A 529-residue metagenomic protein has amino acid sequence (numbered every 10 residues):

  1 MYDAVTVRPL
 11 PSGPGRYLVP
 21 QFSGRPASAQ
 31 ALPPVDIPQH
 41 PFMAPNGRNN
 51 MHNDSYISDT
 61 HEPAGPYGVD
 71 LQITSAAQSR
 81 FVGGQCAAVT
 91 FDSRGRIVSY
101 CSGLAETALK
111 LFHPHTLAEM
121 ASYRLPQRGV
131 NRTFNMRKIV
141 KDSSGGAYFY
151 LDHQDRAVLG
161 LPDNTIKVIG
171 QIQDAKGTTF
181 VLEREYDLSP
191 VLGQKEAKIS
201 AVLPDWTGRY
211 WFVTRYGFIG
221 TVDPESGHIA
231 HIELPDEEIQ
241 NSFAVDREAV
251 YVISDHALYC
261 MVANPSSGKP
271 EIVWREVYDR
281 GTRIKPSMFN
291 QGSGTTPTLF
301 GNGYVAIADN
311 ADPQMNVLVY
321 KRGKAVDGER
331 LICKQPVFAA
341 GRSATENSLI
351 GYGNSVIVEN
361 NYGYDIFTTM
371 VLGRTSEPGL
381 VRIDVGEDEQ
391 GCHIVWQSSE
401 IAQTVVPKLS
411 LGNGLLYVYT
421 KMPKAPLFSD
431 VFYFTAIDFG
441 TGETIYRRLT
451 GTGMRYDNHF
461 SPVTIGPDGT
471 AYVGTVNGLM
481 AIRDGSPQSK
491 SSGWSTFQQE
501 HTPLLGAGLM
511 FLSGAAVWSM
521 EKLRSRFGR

Functional and structural regions predicted by a protein language model:
M1-G129, Q154-R156, D484-Q488: Sequence/structural signature of beta-propeller modules and their immediately flanking N-terminal secretory/stalk
P66-T74, Y123-V140, F180-K195, E271-F289 (+3 more regions): Surface-exposed loop and turn segments in beta-propeller and other repeat-based domains that flank or scaffold
F81-T90, G129-Y150, P190-L203, D236-R247 (+4 more regions): Repeated scaffold domains used in trafficking and secretory/extracellular systems, primarily beta-propellers
F91-R94, L151-Q154, P204-T207, V245-R247 (+4 more regions): Residue-level detector of Asp-centered blade-edge/turn motifs that repeat once per structural unit in beta-propeller
C101, Y304-A308, E346-G453: Loop/turn-rich, solvent-exposed surfaces of beta-rich toroidal or solenoidal domains
G129-G146, L161-T165, I169-W206, T214-F218 (+2 more regions): Asp-box/WD-like beta-propeller blade repeats and closely related beta-sheet repeat scaffolds
D457-Q488: Blade-level signature of beta-propeller repeat domains, shared across WD40, Kelch, NHL, RCC1 and BNR/Asp-box propellers
L505-K522: A cross-kingdom C-terminal cell-surface attachment/processing module
